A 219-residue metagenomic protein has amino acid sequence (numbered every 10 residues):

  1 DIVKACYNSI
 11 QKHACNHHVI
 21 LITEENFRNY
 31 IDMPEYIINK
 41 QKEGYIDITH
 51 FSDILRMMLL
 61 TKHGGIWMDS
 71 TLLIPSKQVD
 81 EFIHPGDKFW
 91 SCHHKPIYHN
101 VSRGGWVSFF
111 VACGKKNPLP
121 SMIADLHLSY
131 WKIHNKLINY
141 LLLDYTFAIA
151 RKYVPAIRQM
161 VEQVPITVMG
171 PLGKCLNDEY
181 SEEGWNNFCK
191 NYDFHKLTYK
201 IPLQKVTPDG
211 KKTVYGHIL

Functional and structural regions predicted by a protein language model:
D1-S52, S70-L219: Glycosyltransferase-associated regions of secretory-pathway enzymes, highlighting luminal stem/catalytic domains
D53-H63: Small-residue hinge/turn detector
H63, M68-S70: Active-site acidic Asp-centered loop
